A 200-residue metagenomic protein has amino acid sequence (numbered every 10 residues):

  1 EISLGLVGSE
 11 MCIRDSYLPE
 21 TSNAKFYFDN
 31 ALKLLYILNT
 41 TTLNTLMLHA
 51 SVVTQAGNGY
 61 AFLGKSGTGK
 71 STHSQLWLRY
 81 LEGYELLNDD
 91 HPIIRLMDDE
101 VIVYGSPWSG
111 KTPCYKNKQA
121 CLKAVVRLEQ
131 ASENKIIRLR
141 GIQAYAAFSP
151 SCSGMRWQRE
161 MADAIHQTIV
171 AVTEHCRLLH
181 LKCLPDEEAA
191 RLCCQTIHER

Functional and structural regions predicted by a protein language model:
E1, L43, L48-A50, G57: Short coil/loop residues immediately preceding or within conserved phosphate-binding loops of NTP-utilizing enzyme
E1-I13: Short, small-residue-biased leader/transition segments that mark boundaries at the very start of proteins
G5-L6, M47, Q119: Short aromatic/basic micro-patch
L18-S22: Phosphate-centric recognition/catalysis
Y27-L46: N-terminal pre-Walker A segment at the start of P-loop NTPase domains
S51, Q55-K65, R79-R200: Glycine-rich, often acidic-flanked micro-motifs that create phosphate/phosphodiester-binding or positioning elements
G69: Conserved glycine(s) of the Walker
H73-S74: Post-Walker A alpha-helix
